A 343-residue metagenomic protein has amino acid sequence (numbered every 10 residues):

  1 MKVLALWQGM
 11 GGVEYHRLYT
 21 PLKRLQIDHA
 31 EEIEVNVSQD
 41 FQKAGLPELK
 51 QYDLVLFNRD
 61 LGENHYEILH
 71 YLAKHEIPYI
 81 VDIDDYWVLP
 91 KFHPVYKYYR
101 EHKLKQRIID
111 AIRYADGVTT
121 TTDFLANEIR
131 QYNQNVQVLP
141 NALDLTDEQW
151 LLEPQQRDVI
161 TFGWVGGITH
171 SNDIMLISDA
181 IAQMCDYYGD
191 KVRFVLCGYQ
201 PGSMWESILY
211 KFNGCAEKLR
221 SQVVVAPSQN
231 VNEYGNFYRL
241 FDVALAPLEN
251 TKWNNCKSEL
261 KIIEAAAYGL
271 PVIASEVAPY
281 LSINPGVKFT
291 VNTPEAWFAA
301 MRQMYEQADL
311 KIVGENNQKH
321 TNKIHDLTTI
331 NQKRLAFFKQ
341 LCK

Functional and structural regions predicted by a protein language model:
L4, P154-A182, V195: Conserved donor-binding/catalytic core segment of Leloir-type glycosyltransferases
Y71-K74, Y99-G117: Membrane-proximal helix-turn-helix segments that form the acceptor-binding/catalytic region of lipid-linked
F124, A142: Carbohydrate-associated surface elements
L143-V159, K343: Acidic anion/phosphate-binding donor-loop and adjacent secondary structure in glycosyltransferase catalytic cores
N172, S228-F237, D242-E264, A274-S282: Nucleotide-sugar-dependent
G198-Q200, E206-L240: Nucleotide-activated donor-binding/catalytic signature segment of Leloir-type glycosyltransferases, i.e., the conserved
P285-E295, R302-A308: Conserved acidic donor-binding segment of nucleotide-sugar-dependent glycosyltransferases
A308-K339: A charged, aromatic-enriched C-terminal amphipathic alpha-helix characteristic of glycosyltransferases across folds
